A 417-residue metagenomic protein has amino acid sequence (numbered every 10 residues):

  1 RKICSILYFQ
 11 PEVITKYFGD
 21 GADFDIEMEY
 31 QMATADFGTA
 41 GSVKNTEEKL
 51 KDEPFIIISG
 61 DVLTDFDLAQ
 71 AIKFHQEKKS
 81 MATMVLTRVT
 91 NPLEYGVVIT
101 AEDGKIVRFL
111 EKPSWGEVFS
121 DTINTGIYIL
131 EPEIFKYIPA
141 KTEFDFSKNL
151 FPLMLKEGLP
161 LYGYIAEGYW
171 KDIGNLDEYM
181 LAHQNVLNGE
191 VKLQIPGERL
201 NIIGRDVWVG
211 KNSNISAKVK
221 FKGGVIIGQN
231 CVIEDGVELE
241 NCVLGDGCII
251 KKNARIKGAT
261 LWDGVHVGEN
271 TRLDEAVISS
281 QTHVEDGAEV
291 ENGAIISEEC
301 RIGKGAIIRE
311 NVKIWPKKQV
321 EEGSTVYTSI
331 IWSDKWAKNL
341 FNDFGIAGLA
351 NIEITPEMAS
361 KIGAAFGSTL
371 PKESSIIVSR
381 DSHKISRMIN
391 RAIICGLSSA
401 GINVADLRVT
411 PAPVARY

Functional and structural regions predicted by a protein language model:
R1-S59, D65-Q70, N311, K318: Conserved N-terminal catalytic core of the sugar/cofactor nucleotidyltransferase
K2-S5, S374-D381, A405: Short glycine-rich phosphate-binding loop at a beta-alpha junction
P54-I56, L63, A69-Q76, V89-P92 (+1 more regions): Catalytic-core segments of class I nucleotidyltransferases/pyrophosphorylases that form NMP-activated intermediates
K78-R88: A short, conserved acidic/glycine-rich loop-to-beta-strand motif that forms the donor nucleotide-sugar/metal
T142, K156-R255: Extended, small-residue-rich solenoid/repeat segments and analogous flexible loops that form exposed scaffolds
I250-L340, F344-I346: Glycine-rich hexapeptide-repeat left-handed beta-helix
K335-C395, S399-A400: An N-terminal, well-structured beta->alpha segment
R408-Y417: Conserved phosphate-binding catalytic cores of ATP/NTP-utilizing and phosphoryl-transfer enzymes
